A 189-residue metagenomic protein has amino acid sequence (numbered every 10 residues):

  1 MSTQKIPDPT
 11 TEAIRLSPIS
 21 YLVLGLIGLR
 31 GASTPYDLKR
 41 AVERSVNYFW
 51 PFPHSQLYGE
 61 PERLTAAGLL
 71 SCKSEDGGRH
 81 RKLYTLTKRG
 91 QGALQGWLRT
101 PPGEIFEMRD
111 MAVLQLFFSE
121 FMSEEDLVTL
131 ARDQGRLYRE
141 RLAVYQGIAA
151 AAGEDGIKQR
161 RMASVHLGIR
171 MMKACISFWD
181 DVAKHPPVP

Functional and structural regions predicted by a protein language model:
S2-E107: Basic helix-turn-helix/winged-helix DNA-binding cores and closely related short helical interaction motifs
P53, L127, I157-R161: Residue-level recognition of alpha-helical structural elements
G96-A143: Amphipathic alpha-helical dimerization/coiled-coil segments that flank or bridge DNA-binding/regulatory modules
E140-G147, F178: Extended, amphipathic, non-transmembrane alpha-helical segments
Q146-V165: Acidic interhelical loop/turn segments
V165-K173: Extended, low-aromatic, Leu/Ala- and acidic/polar-enriched alpha-helical coiled-coil segments that form the periplasmic
M172-H185: Amphipathic alpha-helical coiled-coil segments
